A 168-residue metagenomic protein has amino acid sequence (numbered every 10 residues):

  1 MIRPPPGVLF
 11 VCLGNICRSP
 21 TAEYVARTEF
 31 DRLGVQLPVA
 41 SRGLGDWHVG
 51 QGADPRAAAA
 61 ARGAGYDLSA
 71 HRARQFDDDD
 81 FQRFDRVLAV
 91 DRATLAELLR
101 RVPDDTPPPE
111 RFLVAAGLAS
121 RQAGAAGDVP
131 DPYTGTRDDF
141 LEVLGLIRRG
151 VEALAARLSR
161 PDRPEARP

Functional and structural regions predicted by a protein language model:
M1-R83, A96, L158-E165: Conserved active-site segments centered on acidic
I2, R86, R92-P168: Phosphate-binding/catalytic loops
F10, L88-A89: Hydrophobic beta-strand core positions in alpha/beta domains
S19, V90-D91: Replace "coordinates the UDP/GDP/TDP-sugar" with "coordinates nucleotide-activated sugar donors
